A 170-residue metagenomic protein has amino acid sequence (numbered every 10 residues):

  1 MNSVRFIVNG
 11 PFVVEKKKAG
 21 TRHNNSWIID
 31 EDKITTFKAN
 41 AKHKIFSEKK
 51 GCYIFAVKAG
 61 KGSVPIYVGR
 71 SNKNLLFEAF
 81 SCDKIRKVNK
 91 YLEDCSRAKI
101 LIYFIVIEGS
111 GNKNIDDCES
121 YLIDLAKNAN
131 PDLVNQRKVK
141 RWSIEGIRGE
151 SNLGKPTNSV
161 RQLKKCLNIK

Functional and structural regions predicted by a protein language model:
M1-C52, V57-I66, S71-K170: Boundary/linker segments flanking structured domains
